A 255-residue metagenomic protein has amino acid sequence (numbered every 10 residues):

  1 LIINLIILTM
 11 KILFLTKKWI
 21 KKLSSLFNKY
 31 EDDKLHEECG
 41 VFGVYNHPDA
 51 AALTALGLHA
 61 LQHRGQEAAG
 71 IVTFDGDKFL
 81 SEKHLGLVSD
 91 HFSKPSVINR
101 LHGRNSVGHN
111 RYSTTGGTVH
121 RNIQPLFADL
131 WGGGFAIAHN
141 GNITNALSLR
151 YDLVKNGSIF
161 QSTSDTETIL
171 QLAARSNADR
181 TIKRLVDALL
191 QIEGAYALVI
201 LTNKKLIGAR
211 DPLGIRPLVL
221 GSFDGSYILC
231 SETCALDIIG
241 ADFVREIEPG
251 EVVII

Functional and structural regions predicted by a protein language model:
L8: ATP-dependent adenylate-handling active sites, centered on carboxylate activation for C-N bond formation
K11-I255: Conserved short alpha-helical segments that host acidic/polar catalytic motifs at enzyme active sites
